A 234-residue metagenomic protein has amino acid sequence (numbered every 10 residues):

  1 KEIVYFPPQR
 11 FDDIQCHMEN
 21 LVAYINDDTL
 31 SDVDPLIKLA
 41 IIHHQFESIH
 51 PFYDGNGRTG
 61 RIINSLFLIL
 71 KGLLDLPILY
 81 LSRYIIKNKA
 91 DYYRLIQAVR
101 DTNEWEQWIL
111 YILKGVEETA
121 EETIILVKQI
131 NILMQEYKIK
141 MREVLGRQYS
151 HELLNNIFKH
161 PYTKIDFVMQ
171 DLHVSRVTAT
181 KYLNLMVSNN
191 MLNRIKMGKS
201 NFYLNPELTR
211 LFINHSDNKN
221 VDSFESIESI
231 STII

Functional and structural regions predicted by a protein language model:
K1-I234: FIC/Doc superfamily catalytic core
